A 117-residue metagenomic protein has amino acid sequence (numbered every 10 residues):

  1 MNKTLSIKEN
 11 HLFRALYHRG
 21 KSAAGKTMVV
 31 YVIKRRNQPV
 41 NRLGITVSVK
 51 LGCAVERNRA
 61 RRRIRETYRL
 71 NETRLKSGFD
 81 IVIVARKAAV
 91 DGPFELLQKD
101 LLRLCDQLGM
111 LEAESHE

Functional and structural regions predicted by a protein language model:
M1-E117: Positively charged, solvent-exposed patches that mediate nucleic-acid binding
